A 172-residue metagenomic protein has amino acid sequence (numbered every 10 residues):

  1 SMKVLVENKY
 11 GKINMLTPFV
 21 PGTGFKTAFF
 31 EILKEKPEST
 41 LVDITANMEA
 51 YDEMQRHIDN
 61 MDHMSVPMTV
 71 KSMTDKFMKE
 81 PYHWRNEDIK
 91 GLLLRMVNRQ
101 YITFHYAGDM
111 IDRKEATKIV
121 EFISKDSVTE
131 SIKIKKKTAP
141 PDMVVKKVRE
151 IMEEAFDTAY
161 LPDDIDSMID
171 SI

Functional and structural regions predicted by a protein language model:
S1-I172: Extended alpha-helical interface modules used as scaffolds for assembling large macromolecular complexes
